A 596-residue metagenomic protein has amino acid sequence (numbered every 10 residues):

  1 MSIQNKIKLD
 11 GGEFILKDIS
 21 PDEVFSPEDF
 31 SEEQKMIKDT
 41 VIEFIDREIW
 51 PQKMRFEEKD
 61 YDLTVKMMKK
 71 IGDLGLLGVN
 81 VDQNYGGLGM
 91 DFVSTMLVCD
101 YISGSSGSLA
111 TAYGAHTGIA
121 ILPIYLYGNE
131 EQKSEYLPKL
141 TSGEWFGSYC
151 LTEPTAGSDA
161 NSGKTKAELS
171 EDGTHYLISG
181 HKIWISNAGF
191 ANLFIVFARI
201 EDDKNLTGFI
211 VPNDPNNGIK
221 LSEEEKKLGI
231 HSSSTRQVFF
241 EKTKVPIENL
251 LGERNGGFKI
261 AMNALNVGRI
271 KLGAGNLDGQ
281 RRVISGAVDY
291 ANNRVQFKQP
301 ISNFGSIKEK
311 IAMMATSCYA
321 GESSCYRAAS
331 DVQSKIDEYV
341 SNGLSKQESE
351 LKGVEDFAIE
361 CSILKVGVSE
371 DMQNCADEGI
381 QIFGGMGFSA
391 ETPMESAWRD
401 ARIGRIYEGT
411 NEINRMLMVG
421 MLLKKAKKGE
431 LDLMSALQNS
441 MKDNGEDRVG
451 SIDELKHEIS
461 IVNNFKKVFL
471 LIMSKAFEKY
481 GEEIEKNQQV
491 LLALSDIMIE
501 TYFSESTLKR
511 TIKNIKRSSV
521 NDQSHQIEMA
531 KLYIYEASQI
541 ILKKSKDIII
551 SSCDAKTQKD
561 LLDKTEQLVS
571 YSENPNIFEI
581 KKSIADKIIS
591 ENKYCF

Functional and structural regions predicted by a protein language model:
M1-G114, E131-E135, K139-S142, F146 (+5 more regions): Amphipathic, small/basic residue-rich leader segments at the start of a protein or domain
S2-E23, L97-V98, N263, C375 (+2 more regions): Glycine-rich phosphate/cofactor-binding loops in nucleotide/flavin-utilizing enzymes
S2-Q4, P27-F30, I37, K220-E322 (+4 more regions): Glycine-rich beta->alpha junctions and the first turn(s) of the following alpha-helix
K53-E58, Y319-G367, I380-Q381, G481 (+2 more regions): C-terminal helix-coil-helix/basic helical segment that borders enzyme active sites and/or dimer interfaces and provides
T111-E131, G157-A160, L169: N-terminal glycine-rich flavin-associated loop
T174-K220: A short core secondary-structure module
I307-M313, S317-G353, E360, G367-S369 (+2 more regions): Acidic/histidine-rich catalytic neighborhood
N444-R448, D453-F596: C-terminal amphipathic alpha-helical interaction region
